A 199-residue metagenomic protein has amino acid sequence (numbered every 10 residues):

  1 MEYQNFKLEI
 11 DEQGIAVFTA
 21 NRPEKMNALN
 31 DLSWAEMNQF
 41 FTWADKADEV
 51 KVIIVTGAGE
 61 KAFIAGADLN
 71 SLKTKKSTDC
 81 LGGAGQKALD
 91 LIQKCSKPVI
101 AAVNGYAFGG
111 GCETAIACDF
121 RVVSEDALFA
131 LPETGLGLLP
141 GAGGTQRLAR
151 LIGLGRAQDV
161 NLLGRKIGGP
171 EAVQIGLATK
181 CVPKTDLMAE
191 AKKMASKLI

Functional and structural regions predicted by a protein language model:
M1-T56: Conserved CoA-thioester-binding segment of acyl-CoA-metabolizing enzymes
F18, V55, D68, T114-A115 (+2 more regions): Hydrophobic/aromatic residues within transmembrane alpha-helices of multi-pass small-molecule transporters
A20-R22, G57-A58, F63-L69: Short, conserved active-site loops that position catalytic residues or coordinate cofactors/metal ions across diverse
P23, V122-A127, G169, A178-I199: C-terminal long alpha-helix characteristic of the crotonase
W34-N38, T42-K46, L69-N104, L136 (+1 more regions): An acidic, glycine-rich surface segment that forms the CoA-thioester-binding/catalytic face of crotonase-fold enzymes
G66, G82-Q86, G109, L139 (+1 more regions): Glycine-rich phosphate-binding loop at the start of an alpha helix
A88-K94, A102, F108-L162, I175 (+2 more regions): CoA-thioester-processing core
R165-E171: Acidic, divalent-metal-coordinating active-site segment for phosphoryl/phosphodiester hydrolysis, typified by short
